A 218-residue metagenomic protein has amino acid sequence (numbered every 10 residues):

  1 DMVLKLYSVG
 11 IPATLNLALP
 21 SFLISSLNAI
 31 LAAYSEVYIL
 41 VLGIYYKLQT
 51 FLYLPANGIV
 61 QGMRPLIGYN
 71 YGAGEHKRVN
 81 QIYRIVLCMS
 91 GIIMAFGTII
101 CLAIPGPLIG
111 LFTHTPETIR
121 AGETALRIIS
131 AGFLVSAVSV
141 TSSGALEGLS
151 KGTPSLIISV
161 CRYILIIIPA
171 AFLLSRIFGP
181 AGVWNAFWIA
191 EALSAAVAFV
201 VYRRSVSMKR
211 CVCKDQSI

Functional and structural regions predicted by a protein language model:
D1-I11, I67-G132, L173-I218: Short alpha-helical transmembrane segments in multi-pass integral membrane proteins
M2-S26, L31, F51-P55, S130 (+1 more regions): Hydrophobic faces of transmembrane alpha-helices in multi-pass small-molecule transporters and flippases across diverse
M2-V9, L31-T50, E117-E123, K151 (+1 more regions): Interfacial/gating helices of multi-pass transporter permease domains
I11, L23, L27, M63 (+6 more regions): Hydrophobic/aromatic residues in alpha-helical transmembrane segments
A18-F51, Y69, P107-P116, R176-I177: Helix-terminus/linker motif at the lipid-water interface of multi-pass membrane proteins
V41-P105, S136-S155: Small-residue-rich hydrophobic transmembrane alpha-helices
K47-T50, R127, V160-P169: Small-residue-enriched core segments of transmembrane alpha-helices in multipass membrane transport and channel
N57-V60, I129-G148, P154-Y163, V183-F199: Short runs within selected transmembrane alpha-helices of multi-pass transporters and secretion channels
